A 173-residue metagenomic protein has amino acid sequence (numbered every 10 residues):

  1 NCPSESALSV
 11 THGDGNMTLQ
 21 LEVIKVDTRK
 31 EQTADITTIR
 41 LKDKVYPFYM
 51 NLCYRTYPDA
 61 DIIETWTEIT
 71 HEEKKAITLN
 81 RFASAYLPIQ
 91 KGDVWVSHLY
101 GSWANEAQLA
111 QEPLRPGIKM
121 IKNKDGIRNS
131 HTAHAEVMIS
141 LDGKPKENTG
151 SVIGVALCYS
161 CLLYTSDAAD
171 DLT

Functional and structural regions predicted by a protein language model:
N1-L163: Polysaccharide-binding surfaces and accessory modules of carbohydrate-active proteins
Y164-T173: Single conserved hydrophobic/aromatic residue that forms the stacking wall/gate of nucleotide- or nucleobase-binding
